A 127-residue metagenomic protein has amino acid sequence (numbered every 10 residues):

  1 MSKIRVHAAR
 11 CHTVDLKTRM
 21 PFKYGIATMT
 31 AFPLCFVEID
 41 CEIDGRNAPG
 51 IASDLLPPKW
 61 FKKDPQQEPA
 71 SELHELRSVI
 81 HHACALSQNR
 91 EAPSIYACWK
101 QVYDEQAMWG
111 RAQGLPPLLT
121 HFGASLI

Functional and structural regions predicted by a protein language model:
M1-F36: Short, Gly/Pro- and small/polar-rich lid/capping loops
I4-R5, R46-P49: Short, functional N-terminal and low-complexity linear motifs
P33-I39, A83-S87: Short, mixed-charge, low-aromatic patches
V37, G45, I127: Conserved, mostly hydrophobic/aromatic
E42: Short, acidic, Ser/Thr-enriched surface-loop or helix-capping motifs
P49-I127: Metal- or metallocofactor-binding catalytic centers and their adjacent structured scaffolds across diverse enzyme
